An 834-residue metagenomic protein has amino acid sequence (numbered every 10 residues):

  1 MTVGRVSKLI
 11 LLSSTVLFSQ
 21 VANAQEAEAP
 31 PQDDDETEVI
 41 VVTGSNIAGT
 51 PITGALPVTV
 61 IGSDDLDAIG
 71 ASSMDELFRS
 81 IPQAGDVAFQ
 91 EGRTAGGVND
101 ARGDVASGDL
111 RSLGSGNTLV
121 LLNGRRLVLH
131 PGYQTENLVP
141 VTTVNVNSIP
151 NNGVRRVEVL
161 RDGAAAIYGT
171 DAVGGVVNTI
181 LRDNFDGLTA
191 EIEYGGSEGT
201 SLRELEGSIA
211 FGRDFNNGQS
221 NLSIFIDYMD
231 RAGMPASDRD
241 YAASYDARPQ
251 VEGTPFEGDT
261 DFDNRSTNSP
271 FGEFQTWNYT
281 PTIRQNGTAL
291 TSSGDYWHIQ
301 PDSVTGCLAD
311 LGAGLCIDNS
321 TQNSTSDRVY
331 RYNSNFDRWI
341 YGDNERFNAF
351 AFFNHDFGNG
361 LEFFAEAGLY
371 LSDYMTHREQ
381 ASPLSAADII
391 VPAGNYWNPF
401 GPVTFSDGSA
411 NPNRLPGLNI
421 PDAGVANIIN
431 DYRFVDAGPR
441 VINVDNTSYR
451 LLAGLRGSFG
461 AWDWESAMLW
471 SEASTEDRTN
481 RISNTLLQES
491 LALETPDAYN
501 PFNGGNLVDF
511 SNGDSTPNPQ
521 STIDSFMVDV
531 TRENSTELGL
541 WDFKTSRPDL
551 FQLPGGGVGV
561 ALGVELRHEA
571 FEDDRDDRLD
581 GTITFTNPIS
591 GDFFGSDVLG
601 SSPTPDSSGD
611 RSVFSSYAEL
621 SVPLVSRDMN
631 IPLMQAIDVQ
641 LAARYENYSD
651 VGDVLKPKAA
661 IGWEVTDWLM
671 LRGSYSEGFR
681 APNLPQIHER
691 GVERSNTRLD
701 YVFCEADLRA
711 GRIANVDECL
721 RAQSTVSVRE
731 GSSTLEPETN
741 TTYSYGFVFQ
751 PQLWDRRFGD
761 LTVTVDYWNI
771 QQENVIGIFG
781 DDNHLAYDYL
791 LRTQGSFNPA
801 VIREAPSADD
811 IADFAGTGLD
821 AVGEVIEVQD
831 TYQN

Functional and structural regions predicted by a protein language model:
T2-P82, R111, S208, G212 (+5 more regions): N-terminal Sec signal peptide and the immediately downstream disordered periplasmic leader that contains the TonB box
V41-E91, G97-D100, D109, L127-Q134 (+7 more regions): N-terminal plug
S63, A101-R102, S107-R161, T189-I192 (+2 more regions): Periplasmic plug
L66, F78, V157, V177-T179 (+4 more regions): Non-catalytic regulatory/gating segments with a bias toward low-complexity or hydrophobic composition
D104, D171-V173, G195-G207, D343-F347 (+7 more regions): Residues that define the transmembrane beta-barrel architecture of outer-membrane proteins
T135, A232-M234, D240-P249, H298-N344 (+6 more regions): Surface-exposed, low-complexity loop segments enriched in small/polar and acidic residues
L138-T143, N151-R155, A166-T179, D183-A242 (+3 more regions): Outer-membrane beta-barrel translocator/receptor signature
L181-D183, G196, F211-N217, F353-N359 (+8 more regions): Outer-membrane beta-barrel proteins
